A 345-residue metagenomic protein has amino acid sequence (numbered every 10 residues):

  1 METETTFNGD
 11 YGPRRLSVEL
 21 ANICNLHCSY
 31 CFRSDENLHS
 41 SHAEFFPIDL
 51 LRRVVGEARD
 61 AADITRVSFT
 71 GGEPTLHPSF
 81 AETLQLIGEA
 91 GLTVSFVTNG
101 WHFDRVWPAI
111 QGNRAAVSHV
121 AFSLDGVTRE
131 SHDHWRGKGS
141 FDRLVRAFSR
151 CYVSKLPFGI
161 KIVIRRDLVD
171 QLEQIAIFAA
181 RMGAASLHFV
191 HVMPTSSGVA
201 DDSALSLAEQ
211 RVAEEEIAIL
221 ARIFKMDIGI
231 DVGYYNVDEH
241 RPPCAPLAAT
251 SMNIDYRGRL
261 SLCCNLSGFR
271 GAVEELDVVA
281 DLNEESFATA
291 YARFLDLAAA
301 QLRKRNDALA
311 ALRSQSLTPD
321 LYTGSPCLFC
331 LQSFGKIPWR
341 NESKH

Functional and structural regions predicted by a protein language model:
M1-A109, N113-S118, I337, H345: Conserved alpha-helical substructure of the radical SAM core
M1-G12, S267-H345: Flexible mid-to-C-terminal extensions adjoining Fe-S/redox cofactors in radical SAM and related proteins
V18, N22-N25, D238, D320-G324: Processing junctions and N-termini across compartments
C24, C28-C31, C244, C263-C264 (+1 more regions): Short cysteine clusters
C28, D35, A248, S267 (+1 more regions): Extracellular/secretory pathway and lumenal proteins
D35, G71, L124, H191 (+1 more regions): Residues that line or immediately flank small-molecule/substrate-binding pockets and catalytic motifs
S79-F80, V106-W107, S131-H132, V199 (+2 more regions): Short glycine-/acidic-enriched loop or helix-start segments at secondary-structure transitions that form or flank
A90, N113-H119, S123-D125, E130-E285: Radical SAM enzyme [4Fe-4S]-AdoMet core and its adjacent flexible, acidic and glycine-rich loops/tails across
